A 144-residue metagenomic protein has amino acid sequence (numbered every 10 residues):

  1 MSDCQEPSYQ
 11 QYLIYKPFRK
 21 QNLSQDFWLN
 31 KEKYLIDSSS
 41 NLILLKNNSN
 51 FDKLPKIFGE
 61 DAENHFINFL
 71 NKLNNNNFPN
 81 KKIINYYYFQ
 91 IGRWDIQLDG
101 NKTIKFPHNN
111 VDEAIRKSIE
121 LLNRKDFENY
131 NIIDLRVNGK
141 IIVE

Functional and structural regions predicted by a protein language model:
S2-E144: Charged, solvent-exposed interaction patches on well-folded alpha/beta domains that mediate macromolecular contacts
